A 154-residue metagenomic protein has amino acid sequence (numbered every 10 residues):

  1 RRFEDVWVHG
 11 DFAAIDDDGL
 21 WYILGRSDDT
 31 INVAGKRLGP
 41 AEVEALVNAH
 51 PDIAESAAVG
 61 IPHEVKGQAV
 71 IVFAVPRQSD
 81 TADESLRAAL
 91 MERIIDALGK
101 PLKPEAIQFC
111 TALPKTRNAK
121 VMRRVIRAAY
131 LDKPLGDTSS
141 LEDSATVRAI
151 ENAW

Functional and structural regions predicted by a protein language model:
R1: Adenine nucleotide phosphate-binding catalytic loops in nucleotide-utilizing enzymes
D5, G10-L102, T111, V121 (+2 more regions): AMP-binding/adenylate-forming catalytic core of the ANL superfamily
I107-R117: Short proline/glycine- and acidic-rich turn/helix-capping motifs at secondary-structure junctions
A129-P134: Short arginine-rich
